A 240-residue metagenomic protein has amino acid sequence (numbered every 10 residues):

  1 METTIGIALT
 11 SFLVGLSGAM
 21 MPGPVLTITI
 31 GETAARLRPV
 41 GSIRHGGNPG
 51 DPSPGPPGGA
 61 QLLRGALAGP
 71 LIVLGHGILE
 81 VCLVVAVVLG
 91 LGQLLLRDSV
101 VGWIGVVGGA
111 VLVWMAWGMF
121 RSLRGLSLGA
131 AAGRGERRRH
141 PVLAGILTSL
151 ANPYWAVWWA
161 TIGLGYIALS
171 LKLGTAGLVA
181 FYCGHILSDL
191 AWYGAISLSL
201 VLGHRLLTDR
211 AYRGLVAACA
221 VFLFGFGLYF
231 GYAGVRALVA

Functional and structural regions predicted by a protein language model:
E2-G102, I162-A180: Juxtamembrane transmembrane-helix termini in multi-pass membrane transport proteins
S11, G15, A19, P141 (+2 more regions): Helical-face signature of the major facilitator-like transporter fold
F12, L16, M20, W117 (+4 more regions): Hydrophobic/aromatic residues within the transmembrane alpha-helices of Major Facilitator Superfamily
M20, R139-T161: Selected transmembrane alpha-helices and immediately adjacent juxtamembrane segments of polytopic inner-membrane
V25-L26, L79-G90, L112-A116, W155-A156 (+1 more regions): Alpha-helical transmembrane segments and their lipid-water interface positions in multi-pass membrane proteins
R97-S127, H185-I196, L207-A240: Selective transmembrane alpha-helices of multi-pass membrane proteins
G125-A144, R205: Flexible interhelical linker loops that connect adjacent transmembrane helices in multi-pass membrane transporters
W158-S170, F230-L238: Alpha-helical transmembrane segments and their membrane-interface junctions in multi-pass membrane proteins
